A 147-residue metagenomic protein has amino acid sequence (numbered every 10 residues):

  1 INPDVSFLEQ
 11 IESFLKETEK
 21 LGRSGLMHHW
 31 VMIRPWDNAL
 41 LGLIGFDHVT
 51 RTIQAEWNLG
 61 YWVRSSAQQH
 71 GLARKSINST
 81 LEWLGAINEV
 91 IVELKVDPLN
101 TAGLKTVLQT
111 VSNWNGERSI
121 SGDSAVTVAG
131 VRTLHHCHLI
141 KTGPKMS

Functional and structural regions predicted by a protein language model:
I1-E17: Conserved GNAT-fold acetyl-CoA-binding loop/helix
D4, K20, R51-T52: Alpha-helical interaction segments
F7, R23, G130-V131: Short linear sequence motifs
E12-F14, K20-L21, L43, D47-H48: Mixed-charge, polar/low-complexity N-terminal
K16-V31: A short helix-loop-beta-strand connector motif used in the catalytic cores of GNAT acetyltransferases and, in some
H29-S147: Acyl-donor (CoA/ACP) binding surface of acyl/acetyltransferases
